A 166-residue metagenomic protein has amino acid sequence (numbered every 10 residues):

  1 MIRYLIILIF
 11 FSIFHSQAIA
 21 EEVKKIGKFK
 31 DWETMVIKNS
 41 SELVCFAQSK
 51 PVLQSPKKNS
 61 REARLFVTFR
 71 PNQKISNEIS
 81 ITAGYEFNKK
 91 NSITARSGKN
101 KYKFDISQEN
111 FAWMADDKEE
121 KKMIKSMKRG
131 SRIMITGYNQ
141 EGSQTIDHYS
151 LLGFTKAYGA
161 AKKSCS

Functional and structural regions predicted by a protein language model:
Y4-F14: Sec-dependent N-terminal signal peptides
A20-S166: A generic "folded-domain core" signal
